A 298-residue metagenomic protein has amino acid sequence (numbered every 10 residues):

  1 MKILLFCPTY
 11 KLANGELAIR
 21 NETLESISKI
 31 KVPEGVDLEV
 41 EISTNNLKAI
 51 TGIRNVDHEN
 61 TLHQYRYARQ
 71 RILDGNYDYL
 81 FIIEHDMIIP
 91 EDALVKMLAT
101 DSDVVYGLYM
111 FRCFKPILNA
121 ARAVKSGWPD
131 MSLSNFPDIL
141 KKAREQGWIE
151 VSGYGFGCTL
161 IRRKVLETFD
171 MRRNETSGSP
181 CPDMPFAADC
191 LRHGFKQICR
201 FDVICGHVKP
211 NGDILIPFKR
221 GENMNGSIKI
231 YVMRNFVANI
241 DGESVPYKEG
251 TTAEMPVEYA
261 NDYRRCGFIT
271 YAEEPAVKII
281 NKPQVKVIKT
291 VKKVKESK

Functional and structural regions predicted by a protein language model:
K2-F6, P185: Cell-envelope/extracellular polymer assembly enzymes that use nucleotide-activated donors
L5-V36: Short, acidic, metal-binding catalytic loop of nucleotide-sugar glycosyltransferases
E34-D78: Active-site-proximal specificity loops/subdomain of glycosyltransferases
Y77-I88: Short beta-strand-to-loop acidic/aromatic patch adjacent to the donor-nucleotide binding site
P90-E175: Conserved catalytic core of nucleotide-sugar-dependent glycosyltransferases
R163-K164, T168-M224: C-terminal catalytic/acceptor-binding lobe
M224-K298: Terminal and domain-boundary regions
